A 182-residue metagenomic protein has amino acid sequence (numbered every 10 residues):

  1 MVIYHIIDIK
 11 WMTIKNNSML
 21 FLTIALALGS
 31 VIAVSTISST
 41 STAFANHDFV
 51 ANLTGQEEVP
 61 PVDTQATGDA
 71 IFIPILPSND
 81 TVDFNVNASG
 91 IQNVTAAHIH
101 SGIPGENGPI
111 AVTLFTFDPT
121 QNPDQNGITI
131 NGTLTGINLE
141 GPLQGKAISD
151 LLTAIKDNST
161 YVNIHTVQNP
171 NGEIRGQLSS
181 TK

Functional and structural regions predicted by a protein language model:
M1-A45: Secretory targeting signatures
L20, V34, T40-A97, S101-K182: Metal-centered catalytic cores of metalloenzymes
